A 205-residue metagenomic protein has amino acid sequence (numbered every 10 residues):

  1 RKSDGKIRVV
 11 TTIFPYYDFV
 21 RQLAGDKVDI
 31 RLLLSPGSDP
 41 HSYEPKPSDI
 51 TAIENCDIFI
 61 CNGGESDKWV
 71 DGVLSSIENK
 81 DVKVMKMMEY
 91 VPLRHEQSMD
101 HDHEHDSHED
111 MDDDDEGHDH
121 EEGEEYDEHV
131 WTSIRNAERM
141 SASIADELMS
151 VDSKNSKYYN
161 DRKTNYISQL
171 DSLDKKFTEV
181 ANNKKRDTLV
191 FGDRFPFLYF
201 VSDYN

Functional and structural regions predicted by a protein language model:
R1-N205: Extracytoplasmic metal-acquisition and chelation regions
